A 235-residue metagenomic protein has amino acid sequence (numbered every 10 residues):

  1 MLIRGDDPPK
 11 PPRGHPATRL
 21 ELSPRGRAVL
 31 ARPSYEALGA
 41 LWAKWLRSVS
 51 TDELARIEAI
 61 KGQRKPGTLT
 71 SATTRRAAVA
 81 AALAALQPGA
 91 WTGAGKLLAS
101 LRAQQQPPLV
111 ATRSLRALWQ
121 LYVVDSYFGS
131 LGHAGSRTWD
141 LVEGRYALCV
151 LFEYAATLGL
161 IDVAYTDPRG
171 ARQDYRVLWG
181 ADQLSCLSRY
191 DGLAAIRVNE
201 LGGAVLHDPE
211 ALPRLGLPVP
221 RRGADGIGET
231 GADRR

Functional and structural regions predicted by a protein language model:
M1-R235: Non-catalytic recognition/regulatory regions in large multidomain proteins
